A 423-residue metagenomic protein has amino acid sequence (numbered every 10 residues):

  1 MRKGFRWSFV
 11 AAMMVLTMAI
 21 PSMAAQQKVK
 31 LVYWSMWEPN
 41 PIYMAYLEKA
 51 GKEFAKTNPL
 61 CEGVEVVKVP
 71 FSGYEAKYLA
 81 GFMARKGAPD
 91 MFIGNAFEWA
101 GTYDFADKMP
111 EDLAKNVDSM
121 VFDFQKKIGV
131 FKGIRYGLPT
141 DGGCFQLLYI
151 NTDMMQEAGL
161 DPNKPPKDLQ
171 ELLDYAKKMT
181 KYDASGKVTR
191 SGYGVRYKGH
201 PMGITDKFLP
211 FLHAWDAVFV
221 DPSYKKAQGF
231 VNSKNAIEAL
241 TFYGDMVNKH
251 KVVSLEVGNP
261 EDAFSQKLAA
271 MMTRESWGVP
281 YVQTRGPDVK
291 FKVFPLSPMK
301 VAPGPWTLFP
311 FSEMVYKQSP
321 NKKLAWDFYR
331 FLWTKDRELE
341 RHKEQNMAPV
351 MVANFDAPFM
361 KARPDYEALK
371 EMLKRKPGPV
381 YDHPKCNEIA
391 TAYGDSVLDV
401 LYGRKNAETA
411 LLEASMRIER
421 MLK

Functional and structural regions predicted by a protein language model:
A25-K30, D104, Q156, L373-K423: Conserved C-terminal helix/tail region of periplasmic/extracytoplasmic solute-binding proteins
Q27-N40, E62-V67, D90-M91, Y136 (+1 more regions): Short, well-ordered beta-strand elements
L31-E48, M202, G378-C386: Extracytoplasmic "Venus flytrap"
M36, K49, E98-W99, D206-W215 (+1 more regions): Extracytoplasmic/periplasmic substrate-binding proteins
K49, E53-D123, V130, R135 (+5 more regions): Extracytoplasmic "Venus flytrap"/periplasmic binding protein-like
F97, G101-D107, Q125-K164, R196-Y224 (+2 more regions): Periplasmic solute-binding protein
I128, P287, F291-F294, H342-D395 (+1 more regions): Long, aromatic- and glycine/proline-rich binding clefts that accommodate carbohydrate-like moieties
L173-K178, A217, P222-S254: Glycine-centered hinge/linker elements that transmit conformational signals in sensory and ligand-binding systems
